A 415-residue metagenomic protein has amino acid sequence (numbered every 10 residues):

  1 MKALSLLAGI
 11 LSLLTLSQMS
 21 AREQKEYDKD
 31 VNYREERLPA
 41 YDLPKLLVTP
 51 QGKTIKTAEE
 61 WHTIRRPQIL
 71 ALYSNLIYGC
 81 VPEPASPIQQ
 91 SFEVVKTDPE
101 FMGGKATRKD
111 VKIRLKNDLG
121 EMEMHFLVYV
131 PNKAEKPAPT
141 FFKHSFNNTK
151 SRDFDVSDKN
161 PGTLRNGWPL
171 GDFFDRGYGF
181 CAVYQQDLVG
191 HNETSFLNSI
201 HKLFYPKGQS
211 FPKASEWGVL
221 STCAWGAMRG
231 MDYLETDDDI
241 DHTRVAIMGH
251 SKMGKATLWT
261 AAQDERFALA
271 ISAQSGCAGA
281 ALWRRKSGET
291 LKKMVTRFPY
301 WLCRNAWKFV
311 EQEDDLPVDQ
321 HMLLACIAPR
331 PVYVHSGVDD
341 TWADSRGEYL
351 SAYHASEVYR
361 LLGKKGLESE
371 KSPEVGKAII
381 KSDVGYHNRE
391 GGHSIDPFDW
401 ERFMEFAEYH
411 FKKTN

Functional and structural regions predicted by a protein language model:
M1-E23: Bacterial Sec-dependent N-terminal signal peptides
S20-V81: N-terminal pre-domain segments of enzymes
C80-P139, N147-T149: N-terminal cap/lid segment of alpha/beta-hydrolase-fold proteins
K136-T236, G276, W283-R285: Cap/lid segment of the alpha/beta-hydrolase catalytic domain
T222, R229-E289, L302, Q312-E313: Primarily recognizes the serine-hydrolase "nucleophile elbow" in alpha/beta-hydrolase and SGNH/GDSL folds
S272-L323, E348-S369: Mobile cap/lid helix-loop segments that gate and shape the active-site cleft of serine hydrolases
A328-S345, R389-G391: Conserved strand-to-loop "acid loop" that flanks and positions the catalytic carboxylate
A352-N415: C-terminal catalytic histidine-bearing segment of alpha/beta-hydrolase fold enzymes
